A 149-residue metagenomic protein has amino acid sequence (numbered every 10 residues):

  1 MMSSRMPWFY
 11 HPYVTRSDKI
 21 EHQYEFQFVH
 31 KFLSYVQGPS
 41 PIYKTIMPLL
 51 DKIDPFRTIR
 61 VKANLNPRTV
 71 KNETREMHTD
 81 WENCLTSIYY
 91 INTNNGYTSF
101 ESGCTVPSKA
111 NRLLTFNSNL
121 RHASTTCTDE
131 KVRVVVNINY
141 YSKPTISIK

Functional and structural regions predicted by a protein language model:
M1-F56: Non-heme Fe(II)/2-oxoglutarate
D54-N64: A short coil-to-beta-strand element that immediately follows conserved catalytic motifs
R57-I59, N83-S87, N94, L120 (+1 more regions): Residues that flank catalytic or metal-binding motifs in active/ligand-binding sites
L65-P67, I91, Y140-S142: Short beta-strand segments enriched in hydrophobic/aromatic residues within well-folded beta-rich domains
R68, V106-A123: Conserved metal-binding segment of the jelly-roll/cupin
V70-M77, E82-C84, Y90-K109: A short beta-strand-loop-beta hairpin characteristic of the jelly-roll/cupin
E76-H78, R121-D129: Short beta-strand His + acidic residue motifs that chelate non-heme Fe in jelly-roll/DSBH and cupin folds
S87-I88, E130-I146: A short hydrophobic beta-strand segment most commonly corresponding to one strand of the jelly-roll/cupin
